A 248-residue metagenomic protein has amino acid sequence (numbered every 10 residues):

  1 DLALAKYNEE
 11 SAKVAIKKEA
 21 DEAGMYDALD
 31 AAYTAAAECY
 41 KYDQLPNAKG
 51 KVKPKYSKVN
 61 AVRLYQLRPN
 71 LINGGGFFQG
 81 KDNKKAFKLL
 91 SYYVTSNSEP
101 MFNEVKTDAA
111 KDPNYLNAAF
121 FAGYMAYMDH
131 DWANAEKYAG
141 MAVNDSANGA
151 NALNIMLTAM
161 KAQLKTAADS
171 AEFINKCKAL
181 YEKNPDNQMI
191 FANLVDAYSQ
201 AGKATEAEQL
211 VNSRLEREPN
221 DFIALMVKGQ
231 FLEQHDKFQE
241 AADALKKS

Functional and structural regions predicted by a protein language model:
D1-V14, L45-K81, K85-S96, A110-M128 (+3 more regions): Amphipathic alpha-helical repeat scaffolds of TPR domains
L2-Q44: Mid-chain, structured segments of secreted extracytoplasmic proteins
M25, L29-A32, A86, A135 (+3 more regions): Single-residue signature of alpha-solenoid repeat helices
L29, Y33-A36, L90, A139 (+3 more regions): Hydrophobic/aromatic packing residues within the alpha-helices of TPR/SEL1-like helical repeat arrays
C39, Y93, M141-A142, A179-L180 (+2 more regions): Canonical positions in the second alpha-helix
K81-D82, H130, L164-A168, G202 (+1 more regions): Residue-level detector of the short coil/turn that links helix A to helix B within each tetratricopeptide repeat
M101-K111: Short helix/loop segment immediately N-terminal to the Walker
A207-S248: Eukaryotic tandem repeat interaction scaffolds
